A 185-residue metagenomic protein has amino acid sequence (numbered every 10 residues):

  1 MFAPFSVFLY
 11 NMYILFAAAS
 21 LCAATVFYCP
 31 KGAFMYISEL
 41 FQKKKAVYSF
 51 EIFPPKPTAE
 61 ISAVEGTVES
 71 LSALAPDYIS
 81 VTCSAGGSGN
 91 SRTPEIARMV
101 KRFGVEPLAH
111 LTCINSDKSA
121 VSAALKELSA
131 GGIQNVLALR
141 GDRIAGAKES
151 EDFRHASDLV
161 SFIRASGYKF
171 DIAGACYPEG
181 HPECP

Functional and structural regions predicted by a protein language model:
P30-F50, P57: N-terminal amphipathic alpha-helix/helix-capping segment at the start of soluble metabolic enzymes
I37-S38, I61-S70, G86-V105: Glycine-rich, positively charged N-terminal anion/phosphate-binding segment
S49-A63, P107-S119, D171-P185: Active-site mouth loops of central-metabolism enzymes
E51, I79, L128: Conserved, mostly hydrophobic/aromatic
P55, D77-P94, D142-E151: Glycine-rich, proline-tolerant flexible connector loops at the mouths of alpha/beta enzymes
N90-A109, F153-G174: Alpha-helix-loop-beta-strand connector modules within alpha/beta enzyme cores
C113-E127, S150-R154: Glycine-rich anion/phosphate-binding loops
